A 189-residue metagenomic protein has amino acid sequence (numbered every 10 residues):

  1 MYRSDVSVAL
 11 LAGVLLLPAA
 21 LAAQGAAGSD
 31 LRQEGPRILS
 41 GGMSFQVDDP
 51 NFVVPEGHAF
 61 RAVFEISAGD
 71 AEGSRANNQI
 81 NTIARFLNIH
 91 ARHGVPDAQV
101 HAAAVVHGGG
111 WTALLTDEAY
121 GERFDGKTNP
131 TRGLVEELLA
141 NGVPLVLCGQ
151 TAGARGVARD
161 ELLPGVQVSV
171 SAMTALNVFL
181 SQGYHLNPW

Functional and structural regions predicted by a protein language model:
M1-L10: Bacterial N-terminal signal peptides that target proteins for export
Y2, Q24-S29, G35-L39, S44 (+2 more regions): A cross-taxonomic marker for long C-terminal extensions/tails that follow the last structured domain
A9-A19: Bacterial N-terminal signal peptides
P55-G73, L115-A119: Acidic/histidine-rich, surface-exposed loop or edge segments in extracytoplasmic proteins
R61-E65, A102-V106, P144-L147: Structural recognition of the beta-strand scaffold that forms the well-ordered cores of secreted hydrolase catalytic
G69-Q79, D97, F124, T128 (+1 more regions): Solvent-exposed, acidic/flexible segments
A76-V95: Histidine-anchored nucleotide/phosphate-binding helix
P96-L114: Acidic helix-start/capping segments at beta-turn-to-alpha-helix junctions
